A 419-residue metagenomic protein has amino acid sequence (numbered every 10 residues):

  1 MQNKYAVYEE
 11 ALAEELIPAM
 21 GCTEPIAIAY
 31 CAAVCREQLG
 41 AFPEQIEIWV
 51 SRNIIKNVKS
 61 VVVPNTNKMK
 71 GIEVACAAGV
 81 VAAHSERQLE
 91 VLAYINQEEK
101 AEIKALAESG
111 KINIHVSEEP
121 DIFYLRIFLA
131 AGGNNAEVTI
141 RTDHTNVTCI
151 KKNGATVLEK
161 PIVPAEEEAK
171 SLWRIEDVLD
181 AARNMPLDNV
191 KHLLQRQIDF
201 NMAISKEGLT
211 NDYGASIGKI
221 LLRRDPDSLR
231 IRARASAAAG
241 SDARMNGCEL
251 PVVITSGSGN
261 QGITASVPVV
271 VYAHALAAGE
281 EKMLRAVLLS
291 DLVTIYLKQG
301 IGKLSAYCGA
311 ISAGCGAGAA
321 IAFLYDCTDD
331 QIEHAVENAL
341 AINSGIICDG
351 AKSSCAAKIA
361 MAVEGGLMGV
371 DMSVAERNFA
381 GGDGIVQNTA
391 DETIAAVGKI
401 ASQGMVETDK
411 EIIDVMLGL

Functional and structural regions predicted by a protein language model:
M1-E10, F42-I55, S228-G247, G279-L297 (+1 more regions): Acidic-glycine-rich active-site phosphate/pyrophosphate-binding loop
Y8-I17, I54-V62, A243-I254, T294-L304 (+1 more regions): Glycine/charged-rich beta-loop-alpha catalytic/anionic-binding loops adjacent to active sites
P18-V34, L250-V267, C308-S312: Conserved phosphate/anionic-ligand binding catalytic regions in large, soluble enzymes, centered on
A19-T23, V50-N57, V61-P64, R141-T145 (+4 more regions): A structural signal for small-residue-enriched, beta-sheet-centric alpha/beta enzyme cores and oligomeric scaffold folds
I26-L129: Early transmembrane hairpin of solute transport permeases
C35-R36, P64, Y272-R285, I295-M361 (+1 more regions): Hydrophobic alpha-helical bundle architecture
F42-I46, R87-L92, I114-H115, N189-L194 (+7 more regions): Flexible, glycine/charged-enriched surface loops at secondary-structure junctions
E108-G247, I412-L419: Signature of multi-pass transmembrane helix bundles
